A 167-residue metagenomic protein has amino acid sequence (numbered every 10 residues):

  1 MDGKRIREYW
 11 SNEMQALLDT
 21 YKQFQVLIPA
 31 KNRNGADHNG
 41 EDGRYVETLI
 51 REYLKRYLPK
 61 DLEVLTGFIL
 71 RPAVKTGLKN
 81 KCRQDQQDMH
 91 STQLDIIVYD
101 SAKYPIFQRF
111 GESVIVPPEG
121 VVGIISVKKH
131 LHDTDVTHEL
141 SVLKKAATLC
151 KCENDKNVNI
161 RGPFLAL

Functional and structural regions predicted by a protein language model:
M1-Q93, V98-L167: Intrinsically disordered, low-complexity Ser/Thr/Pro/Gly-rich regulatory segments
